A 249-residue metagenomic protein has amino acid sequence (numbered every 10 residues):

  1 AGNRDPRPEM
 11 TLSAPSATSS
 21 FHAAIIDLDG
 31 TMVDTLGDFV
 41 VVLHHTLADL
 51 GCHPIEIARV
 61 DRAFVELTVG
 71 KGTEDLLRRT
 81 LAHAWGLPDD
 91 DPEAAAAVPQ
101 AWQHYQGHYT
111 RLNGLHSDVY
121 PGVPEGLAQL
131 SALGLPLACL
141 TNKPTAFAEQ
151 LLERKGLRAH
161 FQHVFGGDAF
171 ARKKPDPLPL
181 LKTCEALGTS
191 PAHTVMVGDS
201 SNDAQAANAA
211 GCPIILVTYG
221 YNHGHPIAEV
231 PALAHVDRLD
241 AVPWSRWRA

Functional and structural regions predicted by a protein language model:
A1-N3, D27, R111, L140 (+1 more regions): Intrinsically disordered, low-complexity peptide-like regions
N3-A24, A48, A128-A132, T145 (+1 more regions): Asp-based, Mg2+/Mn2+-dependent phosphohydrolase catalytic module
A17-E125, Q129, L133: N-terminal helical cap/lid subdomain that shapes the substrate entry/recognition surface in HAD-like hydrolases
T31, T141-K143: Conserved phosphate-coupling serine/threonine residues in phosphotransfer and NTP-handling enzymes
L36, V119, T141, M196 (+1 more regions): Charged, low-complexity surface patches
G70, P144-T145: Short "lid" loop at the C-terminus of a central beta-strand within the Rossmann-like core of SAM-dependent
A97-A101, K143, H160: Extended, well-ordered alpha-helical scaffold segments
